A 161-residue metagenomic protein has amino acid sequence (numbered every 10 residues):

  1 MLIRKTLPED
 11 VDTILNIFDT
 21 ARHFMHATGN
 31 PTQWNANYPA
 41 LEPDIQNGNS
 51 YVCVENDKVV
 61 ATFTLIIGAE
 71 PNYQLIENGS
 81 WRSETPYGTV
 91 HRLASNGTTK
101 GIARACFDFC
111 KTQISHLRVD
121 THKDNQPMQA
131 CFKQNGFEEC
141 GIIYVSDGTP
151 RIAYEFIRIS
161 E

Functional and structural regions predicted by a protein language model:
L2-N16: A short beta-loop-alpha structural element at the N-terminal edge of CoA-dependent acyl/N-acetyltransferase catalytic
T6, R92-S95, T121: Hydrophobic adenine-recognition pocket in adenosine-nucleotide-binding enzymes
R22-A40: Conserved GNAT-fold acetyl-CoA-binding loop/helix
N49-L65: Conserved beta-hairpin
T64-T98: Conserved acyl-donor/pantetheine-binding loop and adjacent beta-alpha core of acyl/acetyltransferases and related
S95-T112, A130-Q134: Conserved acetyl-CoA-binding loop-helix of GNAT-fold acetyltransferases
T112-D124: Conserved GNAT acetyl-CoA-binding A-motif
D120, E138-I152: Conserved catalytic-core motifs of GNAT/GCN5-like acyltransferases
